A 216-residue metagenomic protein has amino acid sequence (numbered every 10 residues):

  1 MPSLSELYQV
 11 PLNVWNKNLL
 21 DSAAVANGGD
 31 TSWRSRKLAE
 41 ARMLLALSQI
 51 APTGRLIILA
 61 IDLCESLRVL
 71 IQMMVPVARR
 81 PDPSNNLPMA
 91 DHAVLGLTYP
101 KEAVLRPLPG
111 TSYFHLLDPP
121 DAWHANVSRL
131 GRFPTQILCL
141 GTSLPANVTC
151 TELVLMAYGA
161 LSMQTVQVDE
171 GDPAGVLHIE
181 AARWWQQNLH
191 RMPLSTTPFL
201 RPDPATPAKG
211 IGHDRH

Functional and structural regions predicted by a protein language model:
M1-H92, A103-H216: UBC/E2-like fold recognition across ubiquitin and ubiquitin-like conjugation systems, capturing catalytically active
L95: Extended lipid/amphipathic-ligand handling interfaces
T98-E102: Short beta-strand micro-motifs enriched in acidic
